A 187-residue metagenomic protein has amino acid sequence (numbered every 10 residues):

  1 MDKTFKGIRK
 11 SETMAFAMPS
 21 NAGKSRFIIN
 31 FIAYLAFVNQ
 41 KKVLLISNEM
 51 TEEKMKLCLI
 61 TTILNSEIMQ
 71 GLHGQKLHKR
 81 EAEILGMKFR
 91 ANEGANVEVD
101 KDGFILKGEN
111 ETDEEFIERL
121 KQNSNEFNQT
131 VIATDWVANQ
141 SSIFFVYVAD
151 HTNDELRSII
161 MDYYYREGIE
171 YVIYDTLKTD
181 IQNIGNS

Functional and structural regions predicted by a protein language model:
M1-I8: Pre-Walker A adenine-sensing motif
K3, K42-G168: Cytosolic-facing regulatory segments adjacent to core modules
R9-A15, K41: Pre-Walker A (Motif I) flank of P-loop NTPase domains
S20: The conserved Walker
G23-K24: Conserved glycine(s) of the Walker
F27-F31, M55: Hydrophobic positions on the alpha1 helix immediately C-terminal to the Walker A/P-loop
N30-V38: Walker A/P-loop NTP-binding motif
I169-S187: Helical hairpin unit composed of two closely spaced alpha helices linked by a short loop
